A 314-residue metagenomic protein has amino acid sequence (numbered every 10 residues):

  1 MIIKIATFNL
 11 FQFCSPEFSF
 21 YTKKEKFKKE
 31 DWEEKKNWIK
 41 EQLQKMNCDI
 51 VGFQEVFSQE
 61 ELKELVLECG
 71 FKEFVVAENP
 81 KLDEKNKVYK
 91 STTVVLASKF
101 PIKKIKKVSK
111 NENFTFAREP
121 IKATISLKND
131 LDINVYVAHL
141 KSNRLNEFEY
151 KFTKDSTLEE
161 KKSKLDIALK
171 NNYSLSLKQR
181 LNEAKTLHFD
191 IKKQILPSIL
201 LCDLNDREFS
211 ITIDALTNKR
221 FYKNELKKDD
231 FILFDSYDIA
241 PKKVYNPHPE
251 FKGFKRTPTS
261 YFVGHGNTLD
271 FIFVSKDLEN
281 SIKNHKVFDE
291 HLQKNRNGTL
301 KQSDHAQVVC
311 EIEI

Functional and structural regions predicted by a protein language model:
M1-K72, E78-T92, K161, K185 (+3 more regions): N-terminal, active-site-proximal structural segment of metallo-dependent hydrolase catalytic domains
I2-F18, D130-T157: Short, solvent-exposed beta-strand-terminating loops
F8-L10, I39-K63, A123, V135 (+4 more regions): Active-site beta-strand/loop signature of hydrolases that rely on acidic residues for catalysis
P16-S19, K63-E64, K107-S109, N146-F148 (+1 more regions): Short, solvent-exposed loop/turn and secondary-structure capping segments
I50-G52, V56-L145: Structured beta-strand-rich core segments of catalytic domains in phosphoester-bond hydrolases
K107, N113-F116, T124, F189-I199 (+1 more regions): Metal-dependent phosphoester-hydrolase catalytic domains
N143-D155, S163-L226: Extracytoplasmic, non-cytosolic globular domains
